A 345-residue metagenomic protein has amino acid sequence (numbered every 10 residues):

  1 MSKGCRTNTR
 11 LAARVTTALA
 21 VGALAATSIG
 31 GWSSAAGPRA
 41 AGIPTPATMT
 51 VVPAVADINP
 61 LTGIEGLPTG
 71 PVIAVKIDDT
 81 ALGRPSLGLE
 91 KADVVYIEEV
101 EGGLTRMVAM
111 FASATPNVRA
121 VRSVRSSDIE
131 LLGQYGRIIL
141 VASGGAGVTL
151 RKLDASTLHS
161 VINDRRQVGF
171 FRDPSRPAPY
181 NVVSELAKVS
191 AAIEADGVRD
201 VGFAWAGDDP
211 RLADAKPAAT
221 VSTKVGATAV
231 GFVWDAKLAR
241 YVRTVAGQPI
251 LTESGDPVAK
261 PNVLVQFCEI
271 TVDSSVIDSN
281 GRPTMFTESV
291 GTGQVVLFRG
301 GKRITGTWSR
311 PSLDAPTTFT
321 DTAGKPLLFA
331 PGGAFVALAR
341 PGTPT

Functional and structural regions predicted by a protein language model:
S2-G37: Secretory targeting and sorting signals
G42-I43, T48-V94, E101-F111, T115-T345: A surface/extracellular/periplasmic glyco- and lipid-processing/surface-interacting theme
